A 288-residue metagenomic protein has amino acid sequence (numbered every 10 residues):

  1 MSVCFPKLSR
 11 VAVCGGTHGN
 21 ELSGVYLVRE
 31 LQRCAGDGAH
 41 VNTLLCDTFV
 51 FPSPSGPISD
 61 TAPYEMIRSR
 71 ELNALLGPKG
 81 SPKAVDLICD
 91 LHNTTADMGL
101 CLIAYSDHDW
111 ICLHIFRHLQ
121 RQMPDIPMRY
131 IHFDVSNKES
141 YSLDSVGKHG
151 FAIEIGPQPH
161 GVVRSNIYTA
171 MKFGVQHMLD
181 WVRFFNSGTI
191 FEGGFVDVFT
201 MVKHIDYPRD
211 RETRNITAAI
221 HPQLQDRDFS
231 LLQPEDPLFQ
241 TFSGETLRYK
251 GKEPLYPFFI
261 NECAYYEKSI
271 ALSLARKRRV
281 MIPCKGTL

Functional and structural regions predicted by a protein language model:
M1-L288: Structured catalytic-domain cores with a bias toward divalent-metal coordination
